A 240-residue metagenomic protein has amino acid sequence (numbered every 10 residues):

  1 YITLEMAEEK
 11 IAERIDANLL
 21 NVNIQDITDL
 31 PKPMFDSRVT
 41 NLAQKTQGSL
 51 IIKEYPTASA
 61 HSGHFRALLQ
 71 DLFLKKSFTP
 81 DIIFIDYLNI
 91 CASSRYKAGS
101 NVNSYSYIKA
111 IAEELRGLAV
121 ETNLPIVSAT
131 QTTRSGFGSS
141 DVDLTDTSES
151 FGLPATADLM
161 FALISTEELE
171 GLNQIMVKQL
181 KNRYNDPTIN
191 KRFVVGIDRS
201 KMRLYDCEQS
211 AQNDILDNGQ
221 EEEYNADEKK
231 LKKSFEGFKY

Functional and structural regions predicted by a protein language model:
Y1-T79, T147, R192-F193: Cytosolic-facing regulatory segments adjacent to core modules
T3, E54-P56, Y87, Q179-K181 (+1 more regions): Flexible glycine-/small-residue-rich
L4-M6, S128-Q131: Conserved H-loop
A7-I11, P31-F35, H61-F65, F84 (+2 more regions): Helical mechanochemical/support elements of P-loop NTPase systems and associated helical scaffolds
N21, A43, G63-P80, K97-G99 (+2 more regions): C-terminal regions of RecA-like/P-loop NTPase motor modules
I24-P31, K53-S59, S93-K109, G136-T145: Flexible beta-alpha connector loops of hexameric P-loop NTPases
I51-I52, D81-F84, F161: Structural motif
P80-I126: Helical hairpin unit composed of two closely spaced alpha helices linked by a short loop
